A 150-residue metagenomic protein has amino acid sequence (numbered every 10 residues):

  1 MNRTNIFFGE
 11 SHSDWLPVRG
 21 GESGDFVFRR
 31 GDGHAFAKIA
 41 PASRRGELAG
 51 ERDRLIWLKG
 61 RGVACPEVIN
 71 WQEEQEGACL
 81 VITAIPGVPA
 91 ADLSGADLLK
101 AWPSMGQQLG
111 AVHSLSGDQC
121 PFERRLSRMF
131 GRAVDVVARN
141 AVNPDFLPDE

Functional and structural regions predicted by a protein language model:
M1, S94-A101, N140-D149: Short, structured coil/loop segments at alpha-helix boundaries
M1-D14: Juxta-kinase regulatory segment immediately upstream of eukaryotic protein kinase catalytic domains
F8-G9, A37, E123, G131: Compositionally biased, low-structure terminal segments
P17-R125: ATP-binding pocket architecture of kinase catalytic cores
D118-E150: Active-site catalytic-loop/activation-segment of kinase and kinase-like phosphoryl-transfer enzymes
